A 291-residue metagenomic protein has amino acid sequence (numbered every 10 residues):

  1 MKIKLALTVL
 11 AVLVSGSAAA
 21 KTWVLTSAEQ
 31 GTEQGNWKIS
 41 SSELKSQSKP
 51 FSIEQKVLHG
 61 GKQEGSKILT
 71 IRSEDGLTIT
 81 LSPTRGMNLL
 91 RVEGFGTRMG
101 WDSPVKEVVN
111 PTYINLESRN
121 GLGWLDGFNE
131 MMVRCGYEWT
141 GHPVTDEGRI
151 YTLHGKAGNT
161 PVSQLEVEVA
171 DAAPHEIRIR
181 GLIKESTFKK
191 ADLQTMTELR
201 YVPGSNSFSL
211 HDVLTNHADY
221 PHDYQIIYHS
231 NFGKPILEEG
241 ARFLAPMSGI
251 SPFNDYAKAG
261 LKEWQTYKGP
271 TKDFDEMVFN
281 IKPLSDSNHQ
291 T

Functional and structural regions predicted by a protein language model:
M1-L7: Bacterial N-terminal signal peptides that target proteins for export
S15-A19: N-terminal signal peptide c-region/cleavage motif recognized by signal peptidases
A20-S209, P221, F232-P270: Surface-exposed acidic/polar loop and edge beta-strand patches at domain peripheries
H211-V213: Residues within well-ordered beta-strands of beta-sheet-rich folds
T215-Y220: Short solvent-exposed strand-capping/beta-turn motif centered on an Asx-Ser/Thr pair
I226-F232: Short acidic, flexible loop segments centered on an aromatic residue
Y267-E276, N280: Active-site-proximal binding-pocket segments
M277-T291: C-terminal structural cap/anchor segments
